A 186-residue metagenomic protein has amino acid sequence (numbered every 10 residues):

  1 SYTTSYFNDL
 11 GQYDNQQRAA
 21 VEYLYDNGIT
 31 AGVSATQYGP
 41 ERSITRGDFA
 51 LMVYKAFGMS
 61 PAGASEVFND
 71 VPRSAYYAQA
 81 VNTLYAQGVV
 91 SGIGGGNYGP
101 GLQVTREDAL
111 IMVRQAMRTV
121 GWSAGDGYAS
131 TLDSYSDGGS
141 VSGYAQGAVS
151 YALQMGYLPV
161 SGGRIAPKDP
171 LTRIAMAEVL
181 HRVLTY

Functional and structural regions predicted by a protein language model:
S1-R18, N27, A31-G47, V53-A80 (+4 more regions): Feature responds to low-complexity, polar/acidic, surface-exposed segments characteristic of secreted/exported proteins
